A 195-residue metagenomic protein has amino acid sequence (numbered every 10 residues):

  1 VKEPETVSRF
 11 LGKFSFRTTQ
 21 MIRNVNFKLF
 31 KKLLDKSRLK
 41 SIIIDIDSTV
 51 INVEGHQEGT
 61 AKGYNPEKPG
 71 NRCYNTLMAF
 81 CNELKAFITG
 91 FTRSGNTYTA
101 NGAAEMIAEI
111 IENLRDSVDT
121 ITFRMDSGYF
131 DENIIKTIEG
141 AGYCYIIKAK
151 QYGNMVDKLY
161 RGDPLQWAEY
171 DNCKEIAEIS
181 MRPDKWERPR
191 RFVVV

Functional and structural regions predicted by a protein language model:
V1-E3, V7, K40-I51, K85 (+3 more regions): Short, conserved catalytic/metal-binding motifs centered on acidic residues
P4-M78: Active-site-proximal, Lys/Arg-enriched surface segment that forms a nucleic-acid-binding/basic interface patch
R38-S41, Y74, A86, S117-D119 (+1 more regions): Short coil/turn connectors at secondary-structure junctions
S48-V50, C81, T89-S94, S127 (+2 more regions): Short, structured patches in soluble enzyme cores that scaffold and shape functional sites
E54-G59, I88-T92, E132-I138, V156-R161: Short acidic, glycine/serine/threonine-rich loops at helix termini
P66-D116: Electropositive, glycine- and tryptophan-enriched low-complexity nucleic-acid-binding patches
T97-N154: Domain-level cores of phosphate- or acyl-group-handling catalytic modules
C144-V195: An anionic, glycine-rich sequence signature occurring as long contiguous blocks
